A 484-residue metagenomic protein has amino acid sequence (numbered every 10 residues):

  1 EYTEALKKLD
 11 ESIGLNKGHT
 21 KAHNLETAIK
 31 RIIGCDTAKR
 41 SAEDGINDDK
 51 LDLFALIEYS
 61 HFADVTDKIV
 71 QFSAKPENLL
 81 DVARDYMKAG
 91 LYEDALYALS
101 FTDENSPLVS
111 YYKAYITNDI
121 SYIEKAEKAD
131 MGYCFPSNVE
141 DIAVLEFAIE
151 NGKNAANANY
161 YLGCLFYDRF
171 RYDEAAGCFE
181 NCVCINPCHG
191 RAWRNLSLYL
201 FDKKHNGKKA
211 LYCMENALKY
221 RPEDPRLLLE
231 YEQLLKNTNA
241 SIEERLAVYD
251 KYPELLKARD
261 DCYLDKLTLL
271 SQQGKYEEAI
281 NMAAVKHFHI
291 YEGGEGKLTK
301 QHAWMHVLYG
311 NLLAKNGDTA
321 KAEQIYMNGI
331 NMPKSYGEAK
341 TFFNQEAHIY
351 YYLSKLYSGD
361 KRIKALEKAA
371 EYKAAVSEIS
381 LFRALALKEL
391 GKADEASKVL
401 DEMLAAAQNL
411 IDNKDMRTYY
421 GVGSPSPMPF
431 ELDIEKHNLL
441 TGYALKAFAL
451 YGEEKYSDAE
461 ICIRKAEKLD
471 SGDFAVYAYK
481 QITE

Functional and structural regions predicted by a protein language model:
E1, A28, R84, Y115 (+10 more regions): Residue-level recognition of tetratricopeptide repeat
A5, A38-K39, A95, D141 (+8 more regions): Single-residue signature of alpha-solenoid repeat helices
L9, A42-E43, L99, L145 (+8 more regions): Hydrophobic/aromatic packing residues within the alpha-helices of TPR/SEL1-like helical repeat arrays
E11-G14, N47, V70, S100-E104 (+9 more regions): Conserved structural position within tetratricopeptide repeats
K17, S73-A74, E104-P107, M131 (+10 more regions): Short coil turns that delineate tetratricopeptide repeat
K21, E77, L108-Y111, N157 (+9 more regions): Start-of-helix register in tetratricopeptide repeats
G34, S60, G90, S121 (+7 more regions): Residue-level detector of the short coil/turn that links helix A to helix B within each tetratricopeptide repeat
